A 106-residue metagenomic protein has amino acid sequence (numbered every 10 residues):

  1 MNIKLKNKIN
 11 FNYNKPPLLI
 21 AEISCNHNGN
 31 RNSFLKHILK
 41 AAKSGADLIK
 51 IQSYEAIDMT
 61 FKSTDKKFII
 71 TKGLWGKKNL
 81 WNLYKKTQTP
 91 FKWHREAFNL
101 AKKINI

Functional and structural regions predicted by a protein language model:
M1-I20, H94: N-terminal amphipathic alpha-helix/helix-capping segment at the start of soluble metabolic enzymes
P17-L18, K77-N79, K102: Structural/interface elements that position substrates and couple domains in central-metabolism enzymes
L19-I23, I49-I51, I106: Hydrophobic faces of well-ordered beta-strands that scaffold small-molecule active sites in alpha/beta enzyme cores
N30-A41: Short, acidic/polar
F34, P90, H94: Aromatic/hydrophobic pocket-lining residues that form the small-molecule binding cavity in soluble enzyme cores
H37, A97, A101: Aromatic/hydrophobic pocket-lining residues that form π-stacking "cages" and hydrophobic walls in ligand
A42-K43, K102: Non-catalytic positions within long, well-ordered alpha-helices that form the structural scaffold/packing of enzyme
S44-T87: Glycine-rich, proline-tolerant flexible connector loops at the mouths of alpha/beta enzymes
